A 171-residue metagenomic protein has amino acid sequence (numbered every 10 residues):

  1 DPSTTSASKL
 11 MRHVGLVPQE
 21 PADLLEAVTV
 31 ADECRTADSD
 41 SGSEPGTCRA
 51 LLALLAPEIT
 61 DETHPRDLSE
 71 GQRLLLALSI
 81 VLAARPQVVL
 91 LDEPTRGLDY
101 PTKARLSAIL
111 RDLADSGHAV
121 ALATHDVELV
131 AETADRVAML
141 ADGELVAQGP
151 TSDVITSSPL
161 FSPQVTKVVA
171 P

Functional and structural regions predicted by a protein language model:
S43-T60: Conserved ABC ATPase "signature" region
L76-L78: Hydrophobic anchor residue at the start of the ABC signature
V89-D92: Catalytic Walker B motif of ABC-type/P-loop ATPase nucleotide-binding domains
D99: ABC-family nucleotide-binding domains
T124-H125: H-loop/switch region of ABC-family ATPase nucleotide-binding domains
V130-E132: A short, surface-exposed alpha-helical micro-motif characterized by mixed small hydrophobic and charged/polar residues
E144-V165: Conserved beta-strand-loop-alpha-helix hinge in the C-terminal portion of ABC ATPase nucleotide-binding domains
